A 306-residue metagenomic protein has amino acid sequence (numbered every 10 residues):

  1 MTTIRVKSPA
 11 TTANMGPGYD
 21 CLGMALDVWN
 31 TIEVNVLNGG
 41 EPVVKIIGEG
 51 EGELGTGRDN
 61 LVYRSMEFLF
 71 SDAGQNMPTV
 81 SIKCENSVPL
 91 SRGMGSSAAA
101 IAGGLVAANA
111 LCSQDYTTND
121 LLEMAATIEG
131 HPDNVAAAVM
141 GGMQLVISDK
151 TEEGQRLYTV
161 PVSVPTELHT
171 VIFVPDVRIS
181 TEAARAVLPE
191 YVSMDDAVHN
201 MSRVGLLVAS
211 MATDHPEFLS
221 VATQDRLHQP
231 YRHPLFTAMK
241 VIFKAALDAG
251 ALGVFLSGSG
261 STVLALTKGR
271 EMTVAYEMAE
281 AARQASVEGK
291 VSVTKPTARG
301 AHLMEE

Functional and structural regions predicted by a protein language model:
M1-R92, V106, A110-Y116, T297-R299 (+1 more regions): ATP-binding N-lobe of GHMP and related small-molecule kinases
A10, V28, V174-I179, R226-L227 (+2 more regions): Glycine-rich beta-alpha junction loops
V28, R92-T118, V139-Q144, D149: DPxDG-like acidic metal-binding loop motif
Y116-L168, V254, G260: Alpha/beta catalytic cores of group-transfer enzymes, especially the acyltransferase/condensing modules of polyketide
S148, P175, A265-G269: Short beta-strand-to-loop capping motifs
E167-K244, D248-A249: Acyltransferase
M211-E306: Glycine-rich, charge-dense phosphate/pyrophosphate-binding loop(s) and the adjacent flexible "lid"/catalytic subdomain
